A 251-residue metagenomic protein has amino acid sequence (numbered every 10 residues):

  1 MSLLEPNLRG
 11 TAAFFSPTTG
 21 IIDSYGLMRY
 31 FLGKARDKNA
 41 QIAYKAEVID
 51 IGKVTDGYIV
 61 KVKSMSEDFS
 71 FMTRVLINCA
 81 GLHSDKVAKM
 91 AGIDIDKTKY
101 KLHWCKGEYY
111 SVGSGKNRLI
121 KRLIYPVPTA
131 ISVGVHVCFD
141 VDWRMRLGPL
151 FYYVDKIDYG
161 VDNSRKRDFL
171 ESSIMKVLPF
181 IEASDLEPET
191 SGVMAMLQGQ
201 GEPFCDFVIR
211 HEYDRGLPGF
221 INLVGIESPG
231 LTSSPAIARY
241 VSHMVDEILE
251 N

Functional and structural regions predicted by a protein language model:
M1-D56, K61-K63, G201, H211: Flavin (FAD/FMN) cofactor-binding and adjacent substrate-gating region of FAD-dependent oxidoreductase domains
F15-G20, P128, I226-S228: Short, flexible beta-strand-to-coil junctions
F15-K34, A80-H83, K166-S173, I237: Mid-domain beta-loop-alpha active-site segment that forms a flexible, acidic cofactor/metal-binding surface
K61-K63, G148, V224: Beta-strand residues in well-ordered beta-sheet regions across diverse protein folds
S64-D68: Glycine-centered tight beta-turn/hairpin loop motif at sheet-sheet or coil-to-beta transitions
S70-V75, A80-P218: Active-site substrate-recognition segment that forms the wall of the catalytic cavity or substrate channel
F204-N251: C-terminal lid/capping helical subdomain adjacent to the catalytic/cofactor pocket in oxidative enzymes
